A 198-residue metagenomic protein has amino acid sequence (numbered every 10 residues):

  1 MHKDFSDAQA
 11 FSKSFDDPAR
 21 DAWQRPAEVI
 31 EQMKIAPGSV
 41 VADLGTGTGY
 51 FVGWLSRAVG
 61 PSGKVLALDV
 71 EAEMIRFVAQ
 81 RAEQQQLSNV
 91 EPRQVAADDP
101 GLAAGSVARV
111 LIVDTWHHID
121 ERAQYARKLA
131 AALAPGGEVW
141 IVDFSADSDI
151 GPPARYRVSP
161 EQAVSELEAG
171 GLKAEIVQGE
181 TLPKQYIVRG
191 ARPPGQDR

Functional and structural regions predicted by a protein language model:
M1-A42, Y50: Class I SAM-dependent transferase core
P37-G38, P61-S62, L133-V139: Short glycine-dipeptide loop
A42, T46-P100: Class I SAM-dependent methyltransferase SAM/SAH-binding core
S56, A123-E138: A short glycine-rich, Lys/Arg-flanked "PGG" loop and its adjoining helix->strand segment in the class I
D98-V110: A short acidic, Gly/Pro-enriched loop at the edge of an enzyme's catalytic core that lines a small-molecule cofactor
A108-R122: A short SAM/SAH-binding and catalytic strip from SAM-dependent methyltransferases
E138-V164: Conserved class I S-adenosyl-L-methionine
I176-R198: Core SAM-dependent methyltransferase catalytic element
